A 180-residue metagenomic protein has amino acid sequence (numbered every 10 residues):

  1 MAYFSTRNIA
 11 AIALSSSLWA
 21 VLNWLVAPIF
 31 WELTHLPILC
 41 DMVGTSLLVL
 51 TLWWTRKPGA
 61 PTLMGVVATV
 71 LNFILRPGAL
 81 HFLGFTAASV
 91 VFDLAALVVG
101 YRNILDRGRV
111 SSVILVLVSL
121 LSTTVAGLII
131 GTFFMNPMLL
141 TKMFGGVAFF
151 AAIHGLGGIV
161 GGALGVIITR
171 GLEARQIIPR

Functional and structural regions predicted by a protein language model:
M1-T55, G59: Hydrophobic transmembrane alpha-helices
Y3-R7, E32, L36, R56 (+5 more regions): Juxtamembrane/transmembrane-helix boundary motifs in multi-pass membrane proteins
I9-L14, M42, S46, P58-V66 (+3 more regions): Hydrophobic alpha-helical transmembrane segments
S16-L25, V66-L75, S119-I129: Aromatic-anchored segments of alpha-helical transmembrane domains
W24-L36, A68-L97: Interfacial aromatic-anchored transmembrane helix boundaries in multi-pass membrane proteins
G78-L120, T124: Membrane-proximal helix-loop-helix units in multi-pass membrane proteins
R107-R180: Membrane-embedded alpha-helical hairpins and interfacial helices in multi-pass inner-membrane proteins
